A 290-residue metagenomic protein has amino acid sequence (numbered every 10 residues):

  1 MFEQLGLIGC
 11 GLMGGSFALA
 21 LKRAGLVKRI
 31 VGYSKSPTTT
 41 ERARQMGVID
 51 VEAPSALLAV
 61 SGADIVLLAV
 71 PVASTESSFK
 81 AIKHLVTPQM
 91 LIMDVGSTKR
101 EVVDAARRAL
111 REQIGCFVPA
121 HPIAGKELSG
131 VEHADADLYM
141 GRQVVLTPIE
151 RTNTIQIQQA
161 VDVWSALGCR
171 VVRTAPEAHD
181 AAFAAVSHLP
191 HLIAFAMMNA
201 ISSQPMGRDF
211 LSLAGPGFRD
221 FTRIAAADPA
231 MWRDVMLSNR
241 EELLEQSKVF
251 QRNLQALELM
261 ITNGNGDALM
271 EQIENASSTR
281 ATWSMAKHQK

Functional and structural regions predicted by a protein language model:
M1-A63: NAD(P)+-binding Rossmann beta1-loop-alpha1 motif at the extreme N-terminus of oxidoreductases
Q4, R29, C116, Q143 (+1 more regions): Residues at the starts of beta-strands that form the adenosine-phosphate
V66-L67, M93: N-terminal Rossmann-like NAD(P) cofactor-binding module of classical short-chain dehydrogenase/reductase
A69-P71, G96, P148, A196: Glycine-rich, N-terminal phosphate-binding loop of Rossmann-like dinucleotide-binding domains
S78-E132: Rossmann-like NAD(P)(H) cofactor-binding subdomain of soluble oxidoreductases
A136-R223: Internal alpha-helical scaffold of NAD(P)-dependent oxidoreductase catalytic cores
G207-A276: Interdomain hinge/lid region at the active-site interface of Rossmann-like NAD(P)-dependent oxidoreductases
